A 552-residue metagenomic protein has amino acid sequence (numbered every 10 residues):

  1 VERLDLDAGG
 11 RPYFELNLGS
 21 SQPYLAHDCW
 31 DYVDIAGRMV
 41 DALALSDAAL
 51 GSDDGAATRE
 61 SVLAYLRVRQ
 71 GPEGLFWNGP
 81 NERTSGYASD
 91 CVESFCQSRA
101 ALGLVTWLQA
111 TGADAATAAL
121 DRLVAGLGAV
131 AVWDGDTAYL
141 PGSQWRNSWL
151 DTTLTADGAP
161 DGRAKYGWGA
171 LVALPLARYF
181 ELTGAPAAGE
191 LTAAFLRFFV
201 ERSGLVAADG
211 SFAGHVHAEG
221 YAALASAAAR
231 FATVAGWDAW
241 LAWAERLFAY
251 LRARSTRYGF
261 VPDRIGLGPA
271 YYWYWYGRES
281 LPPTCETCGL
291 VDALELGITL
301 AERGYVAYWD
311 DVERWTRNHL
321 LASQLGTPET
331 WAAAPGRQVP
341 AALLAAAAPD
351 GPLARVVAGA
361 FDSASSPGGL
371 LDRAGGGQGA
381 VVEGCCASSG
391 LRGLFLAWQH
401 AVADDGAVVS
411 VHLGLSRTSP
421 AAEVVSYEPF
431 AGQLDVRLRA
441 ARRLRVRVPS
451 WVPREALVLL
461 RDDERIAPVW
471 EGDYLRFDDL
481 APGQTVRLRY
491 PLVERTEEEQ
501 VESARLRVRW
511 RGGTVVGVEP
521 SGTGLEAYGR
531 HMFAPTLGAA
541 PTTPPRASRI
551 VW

Functional and structural regions predicted by a protein language model:
V1-W552: Glycan-recognition and catalytic cores of secretory/periplasmic carbohydrate-active enzymes
